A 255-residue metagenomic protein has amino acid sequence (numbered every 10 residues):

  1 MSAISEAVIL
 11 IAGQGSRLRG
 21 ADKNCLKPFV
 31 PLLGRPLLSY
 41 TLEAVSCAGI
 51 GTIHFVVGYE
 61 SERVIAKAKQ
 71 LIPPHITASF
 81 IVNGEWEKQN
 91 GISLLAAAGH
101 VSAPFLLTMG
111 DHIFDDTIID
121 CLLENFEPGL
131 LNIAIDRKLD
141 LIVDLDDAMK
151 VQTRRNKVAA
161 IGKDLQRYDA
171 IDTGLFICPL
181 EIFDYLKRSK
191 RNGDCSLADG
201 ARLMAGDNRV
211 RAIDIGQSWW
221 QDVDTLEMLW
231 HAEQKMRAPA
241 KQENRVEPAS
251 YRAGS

Functional and structural regions predicted by a protein language model:
M1-K23, P248-S255: N-terminal nucleotide-binding beta1-loop-alpha1 segment
S2-I9, R35-F105: Conserved N-terminal catalytic core of the sugar/cofactor nucleotidyltransferase
N24-S39: Short catalytic helix/loop segments, enriched in acidic residues and glycine and frequently bearing histidine
I72-M149: Conserved beta-loop-beta/alpha segment of the NTase-like Rossmann-fold superfamily that binds/positions NTPs
D115-R191: Conserved core of the sugar-phosphate nucleotidyltransferase
S189-D199: Donor nucleotide-sugar recognition loop
R202-I215: Catalytic donor-sugar/metal-binding loop of nucleotide-sugar-dependent glycosyltransferases
G216-T225: Active-site donor/metal-binding and catalytic loop motifs of nucleotide-sugar-dependent glycosylation enzymes
